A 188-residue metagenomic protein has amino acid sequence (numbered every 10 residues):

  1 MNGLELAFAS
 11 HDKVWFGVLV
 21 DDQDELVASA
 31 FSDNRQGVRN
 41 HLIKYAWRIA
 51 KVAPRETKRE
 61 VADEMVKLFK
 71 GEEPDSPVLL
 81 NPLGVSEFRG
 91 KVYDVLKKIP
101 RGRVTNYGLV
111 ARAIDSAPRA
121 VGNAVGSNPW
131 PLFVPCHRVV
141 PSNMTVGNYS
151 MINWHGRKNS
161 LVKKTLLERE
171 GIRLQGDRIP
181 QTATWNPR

Functional and structural regions predicted by a protein language model:
M1-S116, E168-R188: Basic nucleic-acid-binding alpha-helical/helix-turn surface characteristic of O6-alkylguanine DNA
V18-L19, H137-P141: Active-site and channel-lining beta-strand-loop segments that bind or position nucleotide-derived/phosphorylated
R39, G122, K163-K164: Short amphipathic alpha-helical segments and helix-helix/interface helices
V125: DNA major-groove recognition helix of helix-turn-helix
N128-V134: Major-groove DNA-recognition helix of helix-turn-helix-type DNA-binding domains
C136-H137, L166-L167: Hydrophobic alpha-helical packing residues
V139-K163: Intrinsically disordered, low-complexity basic tails/linkers immediately adjacent to helix-turn-helix/homeobox/MYB/SANT
